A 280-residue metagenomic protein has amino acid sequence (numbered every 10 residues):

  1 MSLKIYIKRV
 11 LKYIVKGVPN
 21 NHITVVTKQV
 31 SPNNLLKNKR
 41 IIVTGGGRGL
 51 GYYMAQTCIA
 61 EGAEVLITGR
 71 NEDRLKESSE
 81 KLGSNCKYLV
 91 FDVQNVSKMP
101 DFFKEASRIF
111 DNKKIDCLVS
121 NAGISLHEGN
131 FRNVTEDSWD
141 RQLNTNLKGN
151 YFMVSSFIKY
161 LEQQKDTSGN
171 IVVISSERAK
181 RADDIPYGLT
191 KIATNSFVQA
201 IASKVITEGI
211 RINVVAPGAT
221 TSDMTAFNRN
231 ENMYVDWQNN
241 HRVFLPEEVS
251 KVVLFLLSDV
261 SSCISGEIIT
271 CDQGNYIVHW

Functional and structural regions predicted by a protein language model:
M1-R40: Non-catalytic terminal and boundary segments that flank Rossmann-like NAD(P)-dependent oxidoreductase
T27-K28, S125-E128, L254, S265-W280: Short C-terminal tail/terminal secondary-structure segment of NAD(P)H-dependent dehydrogenase/reductase domains
G47-G49: Conserved glycine-rich cofactor-binding loop
G129-F131, T135-L143, Y234: Substrate-binding pocket helix/loop in short-chain dehydrogenase/reductase
T167-A193, V198-T207, A219: Catalytic loop of short-chain dehydrogenase/reductase
I206, R211, I264-G266: Short, small/polar-rich loop/turn modules that mediate ligand/substrate recognition or access, typified
Q238-V249: A conserved structural motif in NAD(P)-dependent oxidoreductases
